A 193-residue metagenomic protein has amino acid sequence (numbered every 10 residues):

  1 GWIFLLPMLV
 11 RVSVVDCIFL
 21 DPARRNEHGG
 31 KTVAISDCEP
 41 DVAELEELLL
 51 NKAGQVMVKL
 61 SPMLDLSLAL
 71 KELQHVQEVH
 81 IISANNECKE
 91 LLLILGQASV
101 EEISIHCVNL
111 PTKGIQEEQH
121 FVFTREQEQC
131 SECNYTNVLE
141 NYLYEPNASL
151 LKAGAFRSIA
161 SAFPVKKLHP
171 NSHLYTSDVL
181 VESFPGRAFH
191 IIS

Functional and structural regions predicted by a protein language model:
G1-S193: SAM-dependent transferase fold signal centered on methyltransferase-like domains, encompassing both Class I
